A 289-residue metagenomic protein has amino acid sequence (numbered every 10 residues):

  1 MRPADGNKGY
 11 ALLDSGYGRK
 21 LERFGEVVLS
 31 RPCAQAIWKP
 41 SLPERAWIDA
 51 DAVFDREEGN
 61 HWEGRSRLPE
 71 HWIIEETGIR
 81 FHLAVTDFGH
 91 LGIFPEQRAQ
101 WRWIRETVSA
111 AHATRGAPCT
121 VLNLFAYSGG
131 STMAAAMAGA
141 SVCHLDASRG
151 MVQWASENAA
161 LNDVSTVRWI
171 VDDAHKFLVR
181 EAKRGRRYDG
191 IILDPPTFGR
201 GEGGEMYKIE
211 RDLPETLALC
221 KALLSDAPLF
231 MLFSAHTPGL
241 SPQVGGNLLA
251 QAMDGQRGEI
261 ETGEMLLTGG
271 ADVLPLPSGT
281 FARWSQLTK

Functional and structural regions predicted by a protein language model:
N7-E22, L29-P95, R102: Non-catalytic substrate-recognition/targeting regions of SAM-dependent transferases
P95-R115: Conserved alpha-helix/loop element of class I SAM-dependent methyltransferases that forms part of the SAM/SAH-binding
G116-Y127: Conserved class I S-adenosyl-L-methionine
S128-V142: Conserved SAM-binding loop of SAM-dependent methyltransferases across substrates and taxa, primarily the Class I
L145: The conserved SAM/SAH-binding core of class I Rossmann-like methyltransferase domains, concentrating on the hydrophobic
S148-I192: S-adenosyl-L-methionine
S148-M151, V171, Y188-L219: Mobile active-site "lid"/loop adjacent to the S-adenosyl-L-methionine
A227-K289: C-terminal catalytic and target-recognition region of SAM-dependent MTase-like enzymes, primarily methyltransferases
